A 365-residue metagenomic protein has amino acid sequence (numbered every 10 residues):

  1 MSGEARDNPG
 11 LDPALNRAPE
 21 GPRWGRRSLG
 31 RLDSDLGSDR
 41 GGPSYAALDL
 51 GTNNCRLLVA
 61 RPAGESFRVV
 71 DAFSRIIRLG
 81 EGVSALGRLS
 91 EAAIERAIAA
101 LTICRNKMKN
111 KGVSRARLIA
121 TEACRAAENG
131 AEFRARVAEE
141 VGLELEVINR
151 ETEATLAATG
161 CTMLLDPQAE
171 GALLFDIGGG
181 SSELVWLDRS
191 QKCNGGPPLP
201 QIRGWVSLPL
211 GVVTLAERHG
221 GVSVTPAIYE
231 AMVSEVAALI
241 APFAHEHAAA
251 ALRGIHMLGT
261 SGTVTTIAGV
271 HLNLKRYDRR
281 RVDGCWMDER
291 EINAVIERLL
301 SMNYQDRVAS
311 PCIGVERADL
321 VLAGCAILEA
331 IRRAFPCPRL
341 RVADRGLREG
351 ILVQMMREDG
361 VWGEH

Functional and structural regions predicted by a protein language model:
M1-S44: Non-catalytic pre-domain segments flanking phosphatase-related domains
G3-E4, V59-P62, R78, G82-K111 (+3 more regions): Helical "lid/coupling" subdomains associated with nucleotide-phosphate turnover
R40-S66: N-terminal basic/disordered segments at the start of proteins
S44, E170-L173: Short acidic donor-binding loop at the edge of a beta-strand
D49-N54, F175-S181, T260-V264, G346: A short acidic Gly-Thr/Ser loop motif
N53, S114, P338: Short acidic/polar active-site loop segments enriched in Thr and Asp
E65-I77: N-terminal glycine-rich anion-binding loops that anchor highly charged ligand groups
I119: Conserved glycine-centered beta->alpha loop in an early N-terminal alpha/beta scaffold
